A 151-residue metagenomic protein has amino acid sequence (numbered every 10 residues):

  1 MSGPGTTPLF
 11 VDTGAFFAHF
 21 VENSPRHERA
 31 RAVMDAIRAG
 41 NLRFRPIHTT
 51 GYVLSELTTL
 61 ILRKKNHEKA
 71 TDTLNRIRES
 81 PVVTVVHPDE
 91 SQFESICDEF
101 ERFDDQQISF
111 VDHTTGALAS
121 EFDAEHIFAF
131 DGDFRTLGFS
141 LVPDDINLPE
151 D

Functional and structural regions predicted by a protein language model:
M1-P25: Metal-dependent nucleic-acid phosphoesterase active-site entry motif
M1-P4, G116, F122-D151: Acidic, PIN/NYN-like endoribonuclease modules and their adjacent C-terminal/linker elements
L9-D12, H48-T49, I108-S109, D131 (+1 more regions): Histidine- and aromatic-rich ligand-binding microenvironments
L9-V11, R29-K64, V85-P88: PIN/NYN-family metal-dependent endoribonuclease catalytic core
F16-P25, V53-D72: A short secondary-structure junction motif
I77-S91, F103-D105, F134-D151: Short acidic, glycine/proline-enriched helix-loop-strand junctions
V86-E125: Active-site neighborhoods of divalent-metal-dependent phosphate/nucleic-acid chemistry enzymes
